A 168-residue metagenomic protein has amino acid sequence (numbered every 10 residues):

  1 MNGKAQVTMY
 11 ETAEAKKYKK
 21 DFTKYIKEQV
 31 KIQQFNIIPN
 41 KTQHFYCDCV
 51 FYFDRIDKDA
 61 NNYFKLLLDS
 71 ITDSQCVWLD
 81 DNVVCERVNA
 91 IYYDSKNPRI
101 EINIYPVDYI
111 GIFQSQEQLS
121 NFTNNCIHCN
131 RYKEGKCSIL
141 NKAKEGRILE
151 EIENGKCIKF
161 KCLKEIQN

Functional and structural regions predicted by a protein language model:
M1-N168: Acidic, proline/glycine-enriched N-terminal capping motif
